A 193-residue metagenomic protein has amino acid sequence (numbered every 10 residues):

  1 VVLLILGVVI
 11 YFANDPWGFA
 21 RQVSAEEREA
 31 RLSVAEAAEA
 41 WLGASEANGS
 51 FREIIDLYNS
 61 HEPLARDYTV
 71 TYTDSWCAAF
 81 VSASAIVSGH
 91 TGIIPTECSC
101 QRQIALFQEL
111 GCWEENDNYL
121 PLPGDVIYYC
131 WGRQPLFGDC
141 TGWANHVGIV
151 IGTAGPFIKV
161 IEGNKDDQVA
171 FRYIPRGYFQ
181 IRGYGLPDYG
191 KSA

Functional and structural regions predicted by a protein language model:
V2, L32, T91-D167: ...with weaker cross-activation on analogous glycine-rich loops/strands in unrelated enzymes
L3, V9-S24, R28, G43 (+2 more regions): Aromatic- and glycine-rich peptidoglycan recognition patches
I5-L6, Y11-A13, A35, R52 (+7 more regions): Generic detection of intrinsically disordered/low-complexity segments and helix-coil linkers/edges
F12-S88: N-terminal capping segments
W17-G18, G49-F51, D56-E62, V70 (+6 more regions): Low-complexity, compositionally biased segments
A30, F51-I55, S99-R102, D117 (+1 more regions): General structural signal for secondary-structure boundaries
Y58-E62, Q108-G111, V169, Y173 (+1 more regions): Solvent-exposed, flexible loop/coil residues
